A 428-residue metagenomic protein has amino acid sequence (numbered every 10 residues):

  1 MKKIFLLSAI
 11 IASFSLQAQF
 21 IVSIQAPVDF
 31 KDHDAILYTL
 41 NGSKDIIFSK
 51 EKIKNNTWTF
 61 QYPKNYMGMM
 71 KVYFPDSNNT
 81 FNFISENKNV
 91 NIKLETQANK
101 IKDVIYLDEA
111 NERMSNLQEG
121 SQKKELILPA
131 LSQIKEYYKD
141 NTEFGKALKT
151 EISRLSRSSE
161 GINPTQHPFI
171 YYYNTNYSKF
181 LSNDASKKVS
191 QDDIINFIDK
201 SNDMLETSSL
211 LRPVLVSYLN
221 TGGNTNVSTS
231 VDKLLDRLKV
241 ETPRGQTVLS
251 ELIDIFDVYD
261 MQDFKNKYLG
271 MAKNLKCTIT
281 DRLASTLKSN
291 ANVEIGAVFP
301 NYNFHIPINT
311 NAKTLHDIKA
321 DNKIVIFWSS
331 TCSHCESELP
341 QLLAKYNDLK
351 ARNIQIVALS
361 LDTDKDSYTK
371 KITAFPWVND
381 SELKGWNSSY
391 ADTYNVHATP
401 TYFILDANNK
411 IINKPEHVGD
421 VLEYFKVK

Functional and structural regions predicted by a protein language model:
M1-Q25: Bacterial Sec-dependent N-terminal signal peptides
Q19-S190, I194-F197: A non-transmembrane, solvent-exposed segment enriched in polar/low-complexity residues
M67-M69, P376-V378, N395-F403: Structural micro-motif
T225-V298: N-terminal targeting signals for export/organelle localization
C277-H316, E423-K428: N-terminal "domain-start" segment that seeds a small globular fold
K313-L342, Q355-L359: Short active-site neighborhood of thiol/selenol oxidoreductases, capturing the structured segment around
S337-T373, W386-D392: Structural microenvironment flanking redox-active thiols in thiol-disulfide oxidoreductases
W386-K426: Thiol/disulfide oxidoreductase modules built on the thioredoxin-like
